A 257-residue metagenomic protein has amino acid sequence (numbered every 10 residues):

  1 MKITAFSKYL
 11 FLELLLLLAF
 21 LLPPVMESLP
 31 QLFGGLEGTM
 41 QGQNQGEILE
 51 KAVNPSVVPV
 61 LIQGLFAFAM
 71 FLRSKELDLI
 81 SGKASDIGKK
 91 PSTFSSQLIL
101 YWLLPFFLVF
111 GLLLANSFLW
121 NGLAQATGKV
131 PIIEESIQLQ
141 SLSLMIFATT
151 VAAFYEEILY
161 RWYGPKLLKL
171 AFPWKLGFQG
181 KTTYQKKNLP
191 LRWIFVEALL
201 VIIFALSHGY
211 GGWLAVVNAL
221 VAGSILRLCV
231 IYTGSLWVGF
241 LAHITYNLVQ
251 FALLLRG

Functional and structural regions predicted by a protein language model:
M1-A5: Short, Lys/Arg-rich, polar N-terminal cytosolic tail immediately upstream of the first transmembrane signal-anchor
F6-D78: Alpha-helical transmembrane segments in multi-pass membrane proteins
K8-P23, W102-V109, E197-I202: Alpha-helical transmembrane segments
F20, P24, A67-S74, L113 (+3 more regions): Structural signal for membrane-spanning alpha-helices in multi-pass inner-membrane proteins, emphasizing helix cores
L32-A52, D78-A152, K169-K187: Juxtamembrane helix-loop-helix connectors linking adjacent transmembrane helices in multi-pass membrane enzymes
L65-S81, R161-P173: Membrane-water interface of transmembrane alpha-helices
F118, Q138-G257: Transmembrane helix-loop-helix hairpins at the membrane interface of multi-pass integral membrane proteins
